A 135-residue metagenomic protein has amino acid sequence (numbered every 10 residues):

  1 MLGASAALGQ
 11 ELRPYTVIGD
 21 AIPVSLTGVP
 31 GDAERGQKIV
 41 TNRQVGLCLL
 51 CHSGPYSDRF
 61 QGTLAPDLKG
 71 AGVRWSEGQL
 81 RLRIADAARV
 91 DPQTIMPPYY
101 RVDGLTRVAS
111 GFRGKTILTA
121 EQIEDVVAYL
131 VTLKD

Functional and structural regions predicted by a protein language model:
E11, G78, L82-R83, R101-D135: C-terminal capping alpha-helices of c-type cytochrome domains
E11-R43: Electrostatic cytochrome c docking/interface patches
P23-L26, L68-K69, F112-T116: Second-shell loop/turn segments in exported
V29-P30, I39, L49-R89, I95-A109: Gly/Gly-Pro-rich "capping" loops immediately C-terminal to redox-active cysteine motifs in periplasmic/lumenal
P30, E34, N42, R74 (+1 more regions): Soluble non-cytosolic domains of exported or imported proteins
R43-L47, P55, Q122: Short pre-active-site segment immediately N-terminal to redox-active cysteine/selenocysteine motifs in thiol-based
